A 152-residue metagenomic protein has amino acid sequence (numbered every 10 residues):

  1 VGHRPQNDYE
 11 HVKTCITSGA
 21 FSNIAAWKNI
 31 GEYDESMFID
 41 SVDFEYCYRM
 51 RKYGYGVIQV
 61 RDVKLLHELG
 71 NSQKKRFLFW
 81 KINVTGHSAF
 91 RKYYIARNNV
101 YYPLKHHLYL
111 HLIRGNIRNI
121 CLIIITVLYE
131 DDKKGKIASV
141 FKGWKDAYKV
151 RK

Functional and structural regions predicted by a protein language model:
V1-E32: Acidic/His-rich active-site region of diverse nucleotide-sugar glycosyltransferases
K13, A20, I58, K92-Y93: Residues that recognize and position ribonucleotide moieties
A20-S22, A26-G31, S36-L66: A short, conserved alpha-helix in the catalytic core of glycosyltransferases
Y53, V60-N83: Active-site donor/metal-binding and catalytic loop motifs of nucleotide-sugar-dependent glycosylation enzymes
W80-K92: A short acidic, glycine-rich active-site loop that binds or catalyzes chemistry on phosphate/adenosine moieties
I95-V100: A conserved mid-domain beta-alpha-beta active-site/ligand-binding segment of alpha/beta enzyme cores
L104-K152: Non-catalytic, C-terminal membrane-associated alpha-helical segments of glycosyltransferases
